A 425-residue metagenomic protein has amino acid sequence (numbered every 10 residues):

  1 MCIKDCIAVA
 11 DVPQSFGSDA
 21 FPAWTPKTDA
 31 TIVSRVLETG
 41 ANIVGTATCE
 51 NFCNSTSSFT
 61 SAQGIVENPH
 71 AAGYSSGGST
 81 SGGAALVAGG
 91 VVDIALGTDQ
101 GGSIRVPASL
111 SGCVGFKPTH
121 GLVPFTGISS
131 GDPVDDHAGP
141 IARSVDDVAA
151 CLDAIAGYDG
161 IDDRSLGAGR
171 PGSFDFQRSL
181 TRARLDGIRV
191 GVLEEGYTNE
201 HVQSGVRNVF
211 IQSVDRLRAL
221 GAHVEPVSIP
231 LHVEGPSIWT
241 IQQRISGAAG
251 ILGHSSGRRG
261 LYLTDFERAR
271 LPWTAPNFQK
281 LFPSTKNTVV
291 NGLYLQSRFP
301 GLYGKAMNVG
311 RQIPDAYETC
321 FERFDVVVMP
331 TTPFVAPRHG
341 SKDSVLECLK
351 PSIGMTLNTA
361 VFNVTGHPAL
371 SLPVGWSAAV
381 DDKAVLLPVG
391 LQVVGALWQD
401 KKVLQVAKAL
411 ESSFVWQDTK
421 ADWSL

Functional and structural regions predicted by a protein language model:
M1-I32: Enzymes and membrane/adaptor proteins characterized by extended Gly/Ser/Thr/Asp/Glu-rich, aromatic-dotted
K4, V36, L217, V328 (+1 more regions): Conserved hydrophobic/aromatic pocket- or pore-lining residues that grip, position, or stack substrates in active sites
F16-P22, D343-C348, V393: Short glycine-enriched, charge-decorated loop/helix-capping segments at active-site entrances that position
A20-W24, D136-R143, N291-S297, Q392-G395: Short, well-ordered beta-strand elements within core beta-sheets of diverse protein domains
D29-D159, T365-V374, L387-G390: Short glycine/serine-rich loop segments
L37, A84-A88, K117, D146-D153 (+6 more regions): Predominant activation on well-ordered alpha-helical scaffold segments within soluble catalytic domains
P140, V385-A396, V403-L404: Short, well-ordered beta-strand elements
A156-A360, V364, A379-K383, W398 (+1 more regions): Amidase signature
